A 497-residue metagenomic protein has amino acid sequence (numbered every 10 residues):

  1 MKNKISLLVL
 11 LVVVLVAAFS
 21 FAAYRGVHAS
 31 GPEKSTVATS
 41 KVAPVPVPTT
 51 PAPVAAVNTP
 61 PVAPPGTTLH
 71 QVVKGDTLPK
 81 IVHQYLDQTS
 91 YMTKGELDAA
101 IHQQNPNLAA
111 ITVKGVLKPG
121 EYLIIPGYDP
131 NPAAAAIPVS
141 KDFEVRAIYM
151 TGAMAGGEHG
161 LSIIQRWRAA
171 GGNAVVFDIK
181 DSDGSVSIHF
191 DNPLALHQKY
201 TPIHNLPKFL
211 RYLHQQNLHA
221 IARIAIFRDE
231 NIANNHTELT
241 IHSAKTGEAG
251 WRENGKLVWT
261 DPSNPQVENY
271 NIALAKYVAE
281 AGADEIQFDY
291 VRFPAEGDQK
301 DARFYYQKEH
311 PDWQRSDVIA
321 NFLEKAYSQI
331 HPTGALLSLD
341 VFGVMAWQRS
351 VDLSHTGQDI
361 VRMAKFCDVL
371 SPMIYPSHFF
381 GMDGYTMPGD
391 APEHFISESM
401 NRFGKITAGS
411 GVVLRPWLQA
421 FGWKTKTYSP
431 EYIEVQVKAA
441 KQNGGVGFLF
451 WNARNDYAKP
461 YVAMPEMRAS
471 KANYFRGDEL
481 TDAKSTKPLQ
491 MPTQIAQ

Functional and structural regions predicted by a protein language model:
P46, P51-S90: Primarily a LysM-type cell-wall glycan-binding module
T89-A136, S182-D191: Extracellular LysM carbohydrate-binding repeats and other cell-envelope/extracellular binding modules
I137-A155, F227-E280: Active-site-adjacent "subsite" loops/lids of carbohydrate-active enzymes
H159-S185, Y277-E285, F366-V369, Q442-F448: Catalytic domains of carbohydrate-active enzymes, especially glycoside hydrolases
A170-I203, A295-A302, M464: Aromatic-lined carbohydrate-binding/catalytic grooves of carbohydrate-active enzymes
A174-V176, N205-R252, E285-D289: Glycine-rich, aromatic-flanked loop segments that form ligand/cofactor-binding clefts across common enzyme folds
K308-K424, M467: Glycoside hydrolase catalytic-domain groove-lining segments
C367-G381, P392-Q497: Substrate-binding cleft of secreted/luminal carbohydrate-active enzymes
